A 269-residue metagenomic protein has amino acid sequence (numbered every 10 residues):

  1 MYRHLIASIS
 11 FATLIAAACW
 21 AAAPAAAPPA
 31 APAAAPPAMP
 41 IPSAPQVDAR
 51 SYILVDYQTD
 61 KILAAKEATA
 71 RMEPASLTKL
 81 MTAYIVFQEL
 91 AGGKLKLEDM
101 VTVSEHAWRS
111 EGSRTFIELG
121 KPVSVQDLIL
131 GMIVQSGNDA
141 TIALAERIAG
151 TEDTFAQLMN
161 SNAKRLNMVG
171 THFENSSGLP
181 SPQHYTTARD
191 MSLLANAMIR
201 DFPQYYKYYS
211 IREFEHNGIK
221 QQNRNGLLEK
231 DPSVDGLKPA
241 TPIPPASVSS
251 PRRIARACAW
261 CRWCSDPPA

Functional and structural regions predicted by a protein language model:
M1, M168-H172, P180-A269: Domain-terminus/edge residues, biased toward the C-terminal soluble/receptor-binding domains of extracytoplasmic
Y2-I6: N-terminal export and membrane-targeting signals
S8-A18: Bacterial N-terminal signal peptides
T13, A22-A23, A240: Non-catalytic interaction/Regulatory regions outside core domains
W20, W108, W260-W263: A residue-identity detector for tryptophan
A21-A22, A269: Domain-scale selection of a single, long terminal region that carries the protein's primary operational module
A23-R189, N196-R200: Active-site-adjacent loops and short helices of periplasmic peptidoglycan-processing enzymes
